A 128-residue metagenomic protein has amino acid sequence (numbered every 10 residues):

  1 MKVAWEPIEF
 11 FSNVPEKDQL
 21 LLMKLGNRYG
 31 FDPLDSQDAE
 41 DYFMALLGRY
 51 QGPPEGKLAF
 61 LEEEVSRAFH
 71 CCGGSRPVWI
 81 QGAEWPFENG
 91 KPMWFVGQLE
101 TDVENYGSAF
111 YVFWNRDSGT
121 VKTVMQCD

Functional and structural regions predicted by a protein language model:
M1-D128: Long compositionally biased, domain-poor regions of proteins
